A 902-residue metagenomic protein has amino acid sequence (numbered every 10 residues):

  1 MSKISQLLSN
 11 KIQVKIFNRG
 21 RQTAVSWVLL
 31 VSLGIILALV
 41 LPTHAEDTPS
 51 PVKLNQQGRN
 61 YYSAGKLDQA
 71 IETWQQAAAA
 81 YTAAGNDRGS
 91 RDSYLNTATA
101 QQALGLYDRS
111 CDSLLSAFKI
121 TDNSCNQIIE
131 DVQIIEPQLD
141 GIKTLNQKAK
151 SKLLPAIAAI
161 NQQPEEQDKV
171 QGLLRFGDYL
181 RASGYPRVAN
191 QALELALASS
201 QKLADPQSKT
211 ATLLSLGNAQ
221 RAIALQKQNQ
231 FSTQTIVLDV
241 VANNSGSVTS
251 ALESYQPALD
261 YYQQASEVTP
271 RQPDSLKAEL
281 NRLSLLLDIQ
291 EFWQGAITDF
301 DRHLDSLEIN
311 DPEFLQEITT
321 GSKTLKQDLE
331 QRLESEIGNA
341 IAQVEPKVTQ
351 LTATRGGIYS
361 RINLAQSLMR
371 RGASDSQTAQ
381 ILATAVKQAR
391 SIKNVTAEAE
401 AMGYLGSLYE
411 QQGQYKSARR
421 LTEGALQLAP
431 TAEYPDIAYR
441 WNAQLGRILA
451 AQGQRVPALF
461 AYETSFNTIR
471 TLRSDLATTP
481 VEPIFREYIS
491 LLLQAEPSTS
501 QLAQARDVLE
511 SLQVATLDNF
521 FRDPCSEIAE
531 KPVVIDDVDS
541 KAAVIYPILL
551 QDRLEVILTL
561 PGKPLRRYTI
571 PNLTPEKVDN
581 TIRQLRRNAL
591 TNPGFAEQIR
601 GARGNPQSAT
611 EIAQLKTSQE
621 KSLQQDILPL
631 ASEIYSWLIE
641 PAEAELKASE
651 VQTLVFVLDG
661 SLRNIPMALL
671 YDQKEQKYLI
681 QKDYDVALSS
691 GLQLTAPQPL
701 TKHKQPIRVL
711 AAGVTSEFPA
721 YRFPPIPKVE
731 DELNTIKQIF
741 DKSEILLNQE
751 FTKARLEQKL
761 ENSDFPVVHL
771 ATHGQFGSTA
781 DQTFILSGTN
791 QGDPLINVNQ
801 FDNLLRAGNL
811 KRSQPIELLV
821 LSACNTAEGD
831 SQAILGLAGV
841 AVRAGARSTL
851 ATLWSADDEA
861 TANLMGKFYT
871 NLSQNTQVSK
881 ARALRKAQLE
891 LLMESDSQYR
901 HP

Functional and structural regions predicted by a protein language model:
M1-G20: N-terminal secretory signal peptides that target proteins for export/translocation
R19-L41: Classical Sec-dependent N-terminal signal peptides that target proteins to the secretory pathway
G34-Q76, A83-A84, R88-D92: N-terminal leader/linker segments that initiate helical-solenoid repeat arrays
V52-Q69, A80, Y179, N244-S247 (+2 more regions): Alpha-helical segment of the N-proximal tetratricopeptide repeat
V52-S63, R88-A103, E130, P137 (+3 more regions): Non-membrane alpha-helical segments in proteins
A77-Y94, A103, Q513-R522: Short, charge-rich amphipathic alpha-helical segments embedded in non-transmembrane helical bundles/solenoids
L115-F118, D122-L139, N146, L154-A158 (+11 more regions): Alpha-helical solenoid repeat scaffolds used for protein-protein interaction
D537-N572, P606-L623, I627-P902: Catalytic cores of enzymes
